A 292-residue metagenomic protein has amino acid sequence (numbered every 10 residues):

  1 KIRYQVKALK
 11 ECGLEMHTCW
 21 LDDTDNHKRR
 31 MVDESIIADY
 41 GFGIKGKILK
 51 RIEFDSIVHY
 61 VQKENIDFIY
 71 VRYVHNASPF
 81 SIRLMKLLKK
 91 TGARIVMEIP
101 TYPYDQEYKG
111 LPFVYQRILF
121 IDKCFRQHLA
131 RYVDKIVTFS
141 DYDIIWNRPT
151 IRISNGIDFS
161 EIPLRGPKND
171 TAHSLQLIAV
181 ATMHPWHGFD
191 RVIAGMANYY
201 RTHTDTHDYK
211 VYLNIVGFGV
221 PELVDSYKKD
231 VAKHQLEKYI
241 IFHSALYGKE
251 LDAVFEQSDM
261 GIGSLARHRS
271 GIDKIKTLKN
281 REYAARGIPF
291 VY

Functional and structural regions predicted by a protein language model:
K1-D25, E64, T91, K135: N-terminal subdomain of nucleotide-sugar transferases
Y4-K7, D55, P79, R83-T91 (+2 more regions): Membrane-proximal helix-turn-helix segments that form the acceptor-binding/catalytic region of lipid-linked
V58-P79, A93-V96: Short N-terminal targeting/anchoring amphipathic segment
N76, H187, K249-V254, G261-A284 (+1 more regions): Nucleotide-sugar-dependent
Y142, G156: Carbohydrate-associated surface elements
F159-Q176, Y200-D208: Nucleotide-sugar donor-binding and catalytic loop/hinge architecture of NDP-sugar-dependent glycosyltransferases
N169-N198, N214: Conserved donor-binding/catalytic core segment of Leloir-type glycosyltransferases
G217, D225-A253, Q257-M260: Nucleotide-activated donor-binding/catalytic signature segment of Leloir-type glycosyltransferases, i.e., the conserved
